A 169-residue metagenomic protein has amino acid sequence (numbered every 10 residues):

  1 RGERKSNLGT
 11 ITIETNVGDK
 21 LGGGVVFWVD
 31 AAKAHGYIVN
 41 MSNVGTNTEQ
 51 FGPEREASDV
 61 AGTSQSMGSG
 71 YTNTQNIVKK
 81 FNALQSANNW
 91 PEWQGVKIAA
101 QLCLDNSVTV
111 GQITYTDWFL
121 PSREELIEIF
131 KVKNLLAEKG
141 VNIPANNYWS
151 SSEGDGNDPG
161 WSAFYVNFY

Functional and structural regions predicted by a protein language model:
R1-I113: Short, compositionally biased
R4-K5, V96, N106, R123-Y169: C-terminal, surface-exposed recognition/capping segments
D117: Mobile, glycine-rich extracellular loop/lid and propeptide segments that shape or gate substrate/ligand access
